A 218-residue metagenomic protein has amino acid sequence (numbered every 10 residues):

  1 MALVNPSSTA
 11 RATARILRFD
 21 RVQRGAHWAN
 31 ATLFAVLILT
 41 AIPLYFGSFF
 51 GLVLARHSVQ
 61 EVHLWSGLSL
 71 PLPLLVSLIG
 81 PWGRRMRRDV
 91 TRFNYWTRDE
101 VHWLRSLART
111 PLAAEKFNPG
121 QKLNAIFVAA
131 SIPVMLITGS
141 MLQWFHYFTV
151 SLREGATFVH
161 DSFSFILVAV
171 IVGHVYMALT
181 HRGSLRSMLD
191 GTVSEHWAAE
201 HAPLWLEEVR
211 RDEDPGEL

Functional and structural regions predicted by a protein language model:
M1-L218: Membrane-embedded alpha-helical bundles that constitute the cytochrome b-like, heme-associated redox core of multi-pass
